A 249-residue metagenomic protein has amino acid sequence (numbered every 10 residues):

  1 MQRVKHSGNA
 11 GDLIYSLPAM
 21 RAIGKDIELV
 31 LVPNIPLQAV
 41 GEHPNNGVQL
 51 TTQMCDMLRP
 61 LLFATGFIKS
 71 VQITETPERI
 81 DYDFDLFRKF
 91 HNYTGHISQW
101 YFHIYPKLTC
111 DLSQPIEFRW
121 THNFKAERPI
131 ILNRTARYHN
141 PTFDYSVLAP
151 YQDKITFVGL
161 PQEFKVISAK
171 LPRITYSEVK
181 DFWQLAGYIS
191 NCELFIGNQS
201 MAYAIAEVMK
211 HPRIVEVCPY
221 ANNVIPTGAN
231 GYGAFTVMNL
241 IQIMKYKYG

Functional and structural regions predicted by a protein language model:
M1-G249: Catalytic machinery of carbohydrate-active enzymes, primarily nucleotide-sugar-dependent glycosyltransferases
